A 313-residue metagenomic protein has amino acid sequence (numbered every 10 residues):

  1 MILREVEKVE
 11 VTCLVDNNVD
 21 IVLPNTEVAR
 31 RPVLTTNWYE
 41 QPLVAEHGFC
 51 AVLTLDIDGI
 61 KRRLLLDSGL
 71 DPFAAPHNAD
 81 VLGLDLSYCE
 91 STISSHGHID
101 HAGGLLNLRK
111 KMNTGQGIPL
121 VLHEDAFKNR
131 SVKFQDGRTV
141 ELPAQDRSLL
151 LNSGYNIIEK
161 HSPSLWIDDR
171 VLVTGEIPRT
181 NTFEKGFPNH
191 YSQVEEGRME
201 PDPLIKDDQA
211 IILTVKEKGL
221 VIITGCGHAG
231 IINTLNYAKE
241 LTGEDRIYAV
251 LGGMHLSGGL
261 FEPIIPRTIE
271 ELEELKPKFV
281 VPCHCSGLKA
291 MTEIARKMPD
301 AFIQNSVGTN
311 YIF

Functional and structural regions predicted by a protein language model:
M1-R31, S164-T174: N-terminal amphipathic/basic leader segments beginning at the initiator methionine
E10-L14, L64-D67, V171-I177, L220-C226: Active-site-proximal beta-strand elements of phosphoester/diester hydrolases
N17-D20, N25-L82, L204, D208-T224: Conserved beta-strand hairpin/beta-sheet module of binuclear metal-dependent hydrolase folds, prominently
P24-N25, S131-Q135, E262, I294: Short acidic, glycine/serine/threonine-rich loops at helix termini
L53, A75, L105-L108, I231-A238: Buried hydrophobic packing segments
F73-V121, T242-A249: Active-site metal-binding motif and surrounding structural segment of the metallo-beta-lactamase
S91, H98-A102, P119, M199-V307: Cap/insert and terminal regions of metallo-dependent hydrolase folds
D125-Q209, E273, I303-I312: Metallo-beta-lactamase
